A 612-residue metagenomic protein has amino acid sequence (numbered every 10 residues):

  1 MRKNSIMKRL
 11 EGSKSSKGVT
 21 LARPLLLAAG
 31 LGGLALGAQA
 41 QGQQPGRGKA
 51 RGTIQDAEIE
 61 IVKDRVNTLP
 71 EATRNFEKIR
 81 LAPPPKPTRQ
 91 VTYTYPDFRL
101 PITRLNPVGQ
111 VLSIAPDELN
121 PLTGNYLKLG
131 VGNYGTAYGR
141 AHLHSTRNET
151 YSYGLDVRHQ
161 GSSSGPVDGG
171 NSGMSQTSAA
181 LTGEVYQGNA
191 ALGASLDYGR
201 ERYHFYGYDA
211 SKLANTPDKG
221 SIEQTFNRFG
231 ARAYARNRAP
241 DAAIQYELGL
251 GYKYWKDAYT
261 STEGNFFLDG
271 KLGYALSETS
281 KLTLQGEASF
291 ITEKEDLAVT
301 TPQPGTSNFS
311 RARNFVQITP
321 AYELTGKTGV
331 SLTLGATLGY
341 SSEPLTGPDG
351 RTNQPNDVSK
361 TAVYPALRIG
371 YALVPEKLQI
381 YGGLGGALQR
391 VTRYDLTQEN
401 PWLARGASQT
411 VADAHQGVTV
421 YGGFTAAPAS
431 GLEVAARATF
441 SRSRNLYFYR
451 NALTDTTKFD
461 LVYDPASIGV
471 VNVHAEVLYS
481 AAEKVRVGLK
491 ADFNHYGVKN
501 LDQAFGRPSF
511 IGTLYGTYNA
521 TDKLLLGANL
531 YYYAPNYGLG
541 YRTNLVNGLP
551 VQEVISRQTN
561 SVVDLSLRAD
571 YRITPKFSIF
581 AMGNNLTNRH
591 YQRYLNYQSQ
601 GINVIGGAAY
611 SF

Functional and structural regions predicted by a protein language model:
I6, A38-D117: N-terminal periplasmic/intermembrane-space "pro-region" immediately following the signal or transit peptide
P107-Q110, E118-A179, A190: Outer-membrane beta-barrel translocator/receptor signature
L122, L127, G339, P344-P348 (+2 more regions): Exposed, low-structure sequence patches enriched in small/polar residues
T136-R140, M174-A180, F226-R232, S261-K271 (+10 more regions): Transmembrane beta-barrel architecture of outer membranes
A141-S145, L155, L181-V185, A231-N237 (+11 more regions): Residues on the lipid-exposed face of transmembrane beta-strands in outer-membrane beta-barrel proteins
S145-V167, Q285-E293, R311-R351, S480-H495: Surface-exposed extracellular loop regions of Gram-negative outer-membrane beta-barrel proteins
E149, G188-N189, P240-A242, E278-S280 (+6 more regions): Short coil turns and loop connectors of transmembrane beta-barrels in diderm outer membranes and organellar homologs
S162-M174, S195-N265, P302-G305, R311: Flexible loop and strand-edge segments within Gram-negative outer membrane beta-barrel domains
